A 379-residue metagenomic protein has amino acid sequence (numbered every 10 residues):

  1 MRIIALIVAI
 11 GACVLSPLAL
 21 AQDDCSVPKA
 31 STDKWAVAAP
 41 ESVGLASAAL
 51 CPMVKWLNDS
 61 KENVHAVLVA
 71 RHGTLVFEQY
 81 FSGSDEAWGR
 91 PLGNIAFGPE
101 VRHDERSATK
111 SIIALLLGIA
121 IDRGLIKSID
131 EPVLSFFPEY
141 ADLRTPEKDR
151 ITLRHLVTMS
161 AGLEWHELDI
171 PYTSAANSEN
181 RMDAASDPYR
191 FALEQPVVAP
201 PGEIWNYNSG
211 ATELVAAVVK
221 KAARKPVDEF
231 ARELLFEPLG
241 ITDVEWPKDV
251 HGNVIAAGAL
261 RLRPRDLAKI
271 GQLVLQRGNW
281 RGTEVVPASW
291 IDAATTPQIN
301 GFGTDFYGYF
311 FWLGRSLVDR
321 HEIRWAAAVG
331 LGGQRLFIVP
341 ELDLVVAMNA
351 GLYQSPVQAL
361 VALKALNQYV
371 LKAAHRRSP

Functional and structural regions predicted by a protein language model:
I4, L15-G93, R106, I121-K127 (+3 more regions): N-terminal leader/targeting segments and the immediately adjacent pre-domain N-terminus
C51, G73, V101-I129, L156 (+2 more regions): Active-site SXXK
D59-L68, D85-F136, D149-I151, P200-I204 (+1 more regions): Short active-site loop at a secondary-structure junction that contains or immediately precedes the catalytic residue(s)
Q79, W88-G93, P132-S135, P171-P200 (+1 more regions): Short, charged, amphipathic alpha-helices and their helix-cap/turn boundaries
P99, D104, R123-L163, E194 (+1 more regions): Active-site helix/loop module of the DD-peptidase/beta-lactamase fold, centered on the serine-lysine SxxK catalytic
S186, I241-V244, I291-V345: Active-site Gly/Thr loop motif
A211-V218, G258-N279, Q334-A350: Active-site-proximal alpha-helical segments within enzyme catalytic domains
A328-P379: Structured C-terminal helix/loop/strand segments within mature extracytoplasmic catalytic/sensor domains
